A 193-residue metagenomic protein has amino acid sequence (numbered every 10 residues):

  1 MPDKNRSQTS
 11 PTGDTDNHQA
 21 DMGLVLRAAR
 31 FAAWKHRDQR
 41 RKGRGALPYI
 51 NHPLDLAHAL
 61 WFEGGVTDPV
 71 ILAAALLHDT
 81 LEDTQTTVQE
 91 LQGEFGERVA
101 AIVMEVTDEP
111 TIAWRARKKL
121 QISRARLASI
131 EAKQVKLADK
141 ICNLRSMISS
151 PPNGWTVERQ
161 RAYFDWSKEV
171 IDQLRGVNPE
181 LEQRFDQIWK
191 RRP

Functional and structural regions predicted by a protein language model:
P2-P193: Active-site helical microenvironments for divalent-metal-assisted chemistry
